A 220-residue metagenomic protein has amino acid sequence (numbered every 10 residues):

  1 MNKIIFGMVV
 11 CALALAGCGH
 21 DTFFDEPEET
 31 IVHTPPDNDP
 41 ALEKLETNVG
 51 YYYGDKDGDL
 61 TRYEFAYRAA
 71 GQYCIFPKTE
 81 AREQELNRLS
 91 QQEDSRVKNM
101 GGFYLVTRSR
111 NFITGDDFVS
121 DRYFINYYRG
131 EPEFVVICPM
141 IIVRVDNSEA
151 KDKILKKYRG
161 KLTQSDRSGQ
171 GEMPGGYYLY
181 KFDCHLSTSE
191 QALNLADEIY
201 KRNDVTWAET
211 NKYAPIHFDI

Functional and structural regions predicted by a protein language model:
M1-N2, P27: Low-complexity intrinsically disordered segments
N2-M8: Sec-dependent signal peptide recognition, specifically the positively charged N-region followed immediately by
C11-A12: Residue-level signal for mature regions of secreted extracellular proteins and peptides
L15-G17: C-terminal motif of bacterial Sec signal peptides marking the signal peptidase cleavage site
G19-D21: Sec-dependent signal peptide cleavage junction
D25-I220: Primarily auto-inhibitory N-terminal propeptides
